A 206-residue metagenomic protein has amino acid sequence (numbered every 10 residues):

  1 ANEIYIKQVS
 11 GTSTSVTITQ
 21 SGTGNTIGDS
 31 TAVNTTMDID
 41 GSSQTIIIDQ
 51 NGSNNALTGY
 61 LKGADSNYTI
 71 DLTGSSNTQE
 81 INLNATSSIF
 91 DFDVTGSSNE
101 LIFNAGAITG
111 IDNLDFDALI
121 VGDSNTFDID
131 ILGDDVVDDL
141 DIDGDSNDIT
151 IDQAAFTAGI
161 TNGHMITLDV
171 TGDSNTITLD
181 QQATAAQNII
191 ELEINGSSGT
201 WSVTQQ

Functional and structural regions predicted by a protein language model:
A1-Q206: Low-complexity repeat regions of mature extracellularly deployed or surface/particle-associated proteins
